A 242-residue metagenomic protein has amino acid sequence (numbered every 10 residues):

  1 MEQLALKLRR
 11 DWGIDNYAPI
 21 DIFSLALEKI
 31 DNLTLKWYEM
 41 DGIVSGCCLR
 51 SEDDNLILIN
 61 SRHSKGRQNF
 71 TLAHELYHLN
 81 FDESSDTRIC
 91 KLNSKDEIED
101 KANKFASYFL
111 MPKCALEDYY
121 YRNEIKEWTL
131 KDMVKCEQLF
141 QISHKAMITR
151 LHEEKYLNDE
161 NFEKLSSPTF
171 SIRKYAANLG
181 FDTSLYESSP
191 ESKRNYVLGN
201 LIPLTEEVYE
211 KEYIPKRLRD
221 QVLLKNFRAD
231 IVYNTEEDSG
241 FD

Functional and structural regions predicted by a protein language model:
M1-D242: Active-site hotspot residues in diverse enzymes, especially metal/ion-binding acidic/histidine motifs
